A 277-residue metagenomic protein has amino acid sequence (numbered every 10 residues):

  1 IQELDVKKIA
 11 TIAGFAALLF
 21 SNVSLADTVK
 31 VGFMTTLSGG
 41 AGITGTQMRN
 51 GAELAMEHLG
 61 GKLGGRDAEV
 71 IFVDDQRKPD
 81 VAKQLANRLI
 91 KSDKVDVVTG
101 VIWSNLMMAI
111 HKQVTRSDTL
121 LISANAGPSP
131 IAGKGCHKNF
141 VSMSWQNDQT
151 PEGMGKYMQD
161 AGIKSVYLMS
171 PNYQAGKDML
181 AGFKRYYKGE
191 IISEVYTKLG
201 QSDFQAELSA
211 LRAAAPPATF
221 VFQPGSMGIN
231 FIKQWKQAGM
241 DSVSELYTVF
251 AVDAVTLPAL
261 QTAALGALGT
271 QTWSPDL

Functional and structural regions predicted by a protein language model:
E3-I12: Bacterial N-terminal signal peptides that target proteins for export
D5, F20-A26: Sec/Tat signal peptide C-region and signal peptidase I cleavage site
A13-S21: Bacterial N-terminal signal peptides
G32-G51, V73-D80, I102-W103, M169-K177 (+2 more regions): Extracytoplasmic "Venus flytrap"
F33, L89, D93-I102, I122-A124 (+4 more regions): Periplasmic-binding protein-like
I43-M48, H58, K62-I131, M143 (+2 more regions): Beta-alpha junction/loop-to-helix N-cap segments that form part of ligand/metal-binding clefts
Q84, S129-A132, K138-A238, L277: Extracellular/periplasmic Venus flytrap/periplasmic-binding protein
Q234-L277: Extracellular/periplasmic periplasmic-binding protein-like sensory domains
